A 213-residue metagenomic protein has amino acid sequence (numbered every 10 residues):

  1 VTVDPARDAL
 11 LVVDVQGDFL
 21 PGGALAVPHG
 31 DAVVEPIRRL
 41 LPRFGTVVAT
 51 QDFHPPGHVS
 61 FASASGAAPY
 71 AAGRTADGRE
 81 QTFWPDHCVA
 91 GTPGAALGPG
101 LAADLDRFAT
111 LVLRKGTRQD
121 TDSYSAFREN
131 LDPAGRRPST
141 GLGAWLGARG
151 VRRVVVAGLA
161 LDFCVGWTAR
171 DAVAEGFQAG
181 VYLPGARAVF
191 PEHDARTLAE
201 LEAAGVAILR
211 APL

Functional and structural regions predicted by a protein language model:
V1-Q119, A148, R152, V173-V181 (+1 more regions): Active-site acidic carboxylates
V33, I37, S139, V165: Aromatic/hydrophobic pocket-lining residues that form the small-molecule binding cavity in soluble enzyme cores
V89, P93, L113, A134 (+3 more regions): Short, well-structured alpha-helical patches and their helix-loop capping segments that border functional surfaces
G98, C164-G166: Short, well-ordered alpha-helical microsegments
T110-R149: Glycine-rich phosphate- or other oxyanion-binding loops that anchor nucleotides, phosphorylated ligands
V151-C164, V181-A186: Glycine-rich anion-binding loop/nest that anchors nucleotide
